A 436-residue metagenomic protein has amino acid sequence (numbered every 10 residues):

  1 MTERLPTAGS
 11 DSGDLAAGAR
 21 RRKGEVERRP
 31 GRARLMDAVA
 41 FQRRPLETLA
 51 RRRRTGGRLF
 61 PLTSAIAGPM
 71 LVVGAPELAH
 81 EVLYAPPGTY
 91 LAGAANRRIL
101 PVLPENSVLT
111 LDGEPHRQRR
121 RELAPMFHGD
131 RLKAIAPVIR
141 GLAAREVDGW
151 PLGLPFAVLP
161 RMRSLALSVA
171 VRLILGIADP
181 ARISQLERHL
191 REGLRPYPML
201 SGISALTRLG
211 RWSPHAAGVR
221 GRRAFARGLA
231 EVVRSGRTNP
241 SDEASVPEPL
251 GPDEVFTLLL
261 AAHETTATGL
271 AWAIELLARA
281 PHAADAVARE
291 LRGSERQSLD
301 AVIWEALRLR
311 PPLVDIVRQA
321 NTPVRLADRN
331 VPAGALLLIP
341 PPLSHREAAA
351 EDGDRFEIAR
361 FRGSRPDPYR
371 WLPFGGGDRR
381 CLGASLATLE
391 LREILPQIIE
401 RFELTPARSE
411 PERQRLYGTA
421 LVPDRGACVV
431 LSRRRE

Functional and structural regions predicted by a protein language model:
T2-A8, R53-R54, A143, A166 (+3 more regions): Cytochrome P450 proximal C-terminal region
T2-L109, Q118, R140-G141, R145: N-terminal membrane-proximal hinge/A-helix region immediately C-terminal to the signal-anchor transmembrane segment
T2-T7, L15-V26, L91-R97, P115 (+1 more regions): Cytochrome P450 heme-thiolate monooxygenase catalytic core
D37-G57, E231-R234, G293-A327: Conserved cytochrome P450 K-helix E-x-x-R motif and the immediately C-terminal K′/meander segment
L109, Q118-R121, D315, D354 (+3 more regions): Cytochrome P450 heme-thiolate "Cys pocket" and heme-binding signature region
P240-D242, A286-Q297, L309-D328, F402-D424: Cytochrome P450 fold signature focused on the C-terminal beta-domain
H263-E290, A384-F402: Cytochrome P450 catalytic-core helices
I339-S364: Conserved cytochrome P450 K-helix/beta-meander segment immediately N-terminal to the heme-binding cysteine loop
